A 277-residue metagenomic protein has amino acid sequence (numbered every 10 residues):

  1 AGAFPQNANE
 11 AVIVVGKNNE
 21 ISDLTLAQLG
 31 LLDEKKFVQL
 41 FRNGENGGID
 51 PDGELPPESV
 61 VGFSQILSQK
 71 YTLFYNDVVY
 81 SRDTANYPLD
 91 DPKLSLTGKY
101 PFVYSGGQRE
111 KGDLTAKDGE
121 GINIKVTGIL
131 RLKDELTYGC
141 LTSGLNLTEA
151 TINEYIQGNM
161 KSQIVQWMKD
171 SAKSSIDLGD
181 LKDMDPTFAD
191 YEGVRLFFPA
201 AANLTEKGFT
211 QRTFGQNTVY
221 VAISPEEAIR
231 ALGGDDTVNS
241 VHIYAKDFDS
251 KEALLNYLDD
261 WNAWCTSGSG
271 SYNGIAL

Functional and structural regions predicted by a protein language model:
A1-G274: Basic-flanked hydrophobic alpha-helices used for secretion and membrane insertion
